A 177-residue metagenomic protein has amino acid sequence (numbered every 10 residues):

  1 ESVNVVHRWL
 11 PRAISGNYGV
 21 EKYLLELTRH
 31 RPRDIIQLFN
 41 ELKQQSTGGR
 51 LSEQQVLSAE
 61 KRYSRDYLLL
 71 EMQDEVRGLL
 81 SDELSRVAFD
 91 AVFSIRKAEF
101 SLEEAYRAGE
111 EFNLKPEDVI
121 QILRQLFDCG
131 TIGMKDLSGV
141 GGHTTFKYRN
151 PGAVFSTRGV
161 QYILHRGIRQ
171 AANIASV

Functional and structural regions predicted by a protein language model:
E1-N17: The catalytic "switch" region of P-loop NTPases
N17, L25-P116: Winged-helix-like regulatory helical subdomains adjacent to P-loop NTPase cores
S81-L84, Q125, I163, G167: Generic signature of intrinsically disordered, low-complexity, basic-rich segments and short cationic peptides
L102-E104, D128, T144: Transmembrane catalytic cores of multi-pass membrane glycosyltransferases and polysaccharide-assembly enzymes
F112-C129, M134: Short amphipathic alpha-helical interaction segments
D136-H143: Short, Lys/Arg-rich nucleic-acid/phosphate-binding segment
T145-V177: Short, amphipathic alpha-helical interaction segments positioned at domain boundaries
